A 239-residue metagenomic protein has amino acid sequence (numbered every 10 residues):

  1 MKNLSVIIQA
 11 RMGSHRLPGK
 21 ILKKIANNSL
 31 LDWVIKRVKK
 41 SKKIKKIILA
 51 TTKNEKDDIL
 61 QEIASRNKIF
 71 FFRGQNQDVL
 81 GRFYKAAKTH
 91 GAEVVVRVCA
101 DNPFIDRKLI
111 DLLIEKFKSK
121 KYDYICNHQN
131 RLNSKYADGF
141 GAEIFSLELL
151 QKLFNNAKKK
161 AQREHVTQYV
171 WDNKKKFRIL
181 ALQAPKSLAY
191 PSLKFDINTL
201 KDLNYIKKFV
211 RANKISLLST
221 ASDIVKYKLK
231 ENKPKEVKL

Functional and structural regions predicted by a protein language model:
M1-L17: N-terminal nucleotide-binding beta1-loop-alpha1 segment
N3-I8, L31, K46-L49: Hydrophobic targeting segments
L30-I47, L60, R66-N67: A short, N-terminal amphipathic alpha-helix
K46, F70, R178-L180: Conserved beta-strand segments of alpha/beta enzyme cores
K53-K120: Short phosphate-binding loop-to-helix
I105-L193, N204, K208, D223-L239: Conserved core of the sugar-phosphate nucleotidyltransferase
T199: Short, conserved phosphate/pyrophosphate- and ester-handling motifs at nucleotide-, phospho-/glycolipid
